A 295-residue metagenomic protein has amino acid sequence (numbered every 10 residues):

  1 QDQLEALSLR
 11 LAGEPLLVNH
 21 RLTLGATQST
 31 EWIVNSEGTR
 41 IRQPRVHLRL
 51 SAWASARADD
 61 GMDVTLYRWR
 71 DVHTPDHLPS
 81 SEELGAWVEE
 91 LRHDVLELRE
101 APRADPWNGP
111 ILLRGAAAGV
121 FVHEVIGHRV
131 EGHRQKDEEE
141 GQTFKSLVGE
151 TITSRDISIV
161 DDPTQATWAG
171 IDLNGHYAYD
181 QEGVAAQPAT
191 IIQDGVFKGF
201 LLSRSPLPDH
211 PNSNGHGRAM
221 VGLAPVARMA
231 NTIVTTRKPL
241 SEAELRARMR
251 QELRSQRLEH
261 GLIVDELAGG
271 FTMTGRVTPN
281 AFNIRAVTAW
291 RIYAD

Functional and structural regions predicted by a protein language model:
Q1-R49: Hydrophobic alpha-helical hairpins/lids featuring a short glycine-rich hinge
L7, K136, S146-A294: Dual-mode signal for accessory low-complexity, basic/Gly-rich regions
R10, R45-G132, T153, Q193 (+1 more regions): Internal alpha/beta scaffold segment
E14-L22, E97-P110, Q256-V264: Flexible, glycine/charged-enriched surface loops at secondary-structure junctions
N19, S36-G38, R45-S51, N108 (+4 more regions): Broad gene-expression machinery/nucleic-acid interaction feature
R21-T30, D105-A118, D162, D265-F271: A glycine-rich phosphate-binding loop feature that marks nucleotide/adenosyl-phosphate handling sites
Q28-R42, M62-R70, F121-G127, G170-N174 (+3 more regions): Short acidic, glycine/serine/threonine-rich loops at helix termini
G127-H128, G132-R134, G141-S146, R218: Glycine/proline-enriched, intrinsically flexible loops and inter-domain linkers
